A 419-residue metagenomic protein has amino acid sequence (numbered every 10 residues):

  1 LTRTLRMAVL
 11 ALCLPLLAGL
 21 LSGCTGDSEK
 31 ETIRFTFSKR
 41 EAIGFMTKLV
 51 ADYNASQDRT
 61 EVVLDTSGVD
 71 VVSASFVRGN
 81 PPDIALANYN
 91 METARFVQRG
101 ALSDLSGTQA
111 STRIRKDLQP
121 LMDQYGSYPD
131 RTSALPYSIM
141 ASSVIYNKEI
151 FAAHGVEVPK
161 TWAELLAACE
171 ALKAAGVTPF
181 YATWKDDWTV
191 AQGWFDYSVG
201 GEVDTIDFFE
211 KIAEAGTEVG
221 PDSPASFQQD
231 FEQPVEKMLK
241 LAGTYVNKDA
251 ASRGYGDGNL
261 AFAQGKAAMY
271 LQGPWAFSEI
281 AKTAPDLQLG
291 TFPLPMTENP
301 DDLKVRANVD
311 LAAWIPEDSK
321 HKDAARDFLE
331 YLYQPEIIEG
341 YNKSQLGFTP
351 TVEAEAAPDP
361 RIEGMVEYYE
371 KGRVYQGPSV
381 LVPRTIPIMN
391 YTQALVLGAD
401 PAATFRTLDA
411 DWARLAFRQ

Functional and structural regions predicted by a protein language model:
T2, R6-C13, L17-A94, R99 (+7 more regions): Conserved N-terminal structural module of periplasmic/extracytoplasmic solute-binding proteins
A55, D130, H154, G243-T244 (+1 more regions): Extracytoplasmic/periplasmic substrate-recognition and gating elements
D65-A74, W162-A167, K248-A263: Short helix-initiation/N-cap motifs at beta->coil->alpha
A74, P82-D83, I114-E149, T178-A182 (+2 more regions): A structural signal for short loop-to-beta-strand junctions that line the ligand-binding cleft of periplasmic/secreted
N90-S142, L166, D204: Hinge/lid segment of periplasmic solute-binding proteins
S133-Y137, L166-S223: Extracytoplasmic/periplasmic solute-binding protein
A152, E370-Q419: Conserved C-terminal helix/tail region of periplasmic/extracytoplasmic solute-binding proteins
A171, I212-A250: Glycine-centered hinge/linker elements that transmit conformational signals in sensory and ligand-binding systems
